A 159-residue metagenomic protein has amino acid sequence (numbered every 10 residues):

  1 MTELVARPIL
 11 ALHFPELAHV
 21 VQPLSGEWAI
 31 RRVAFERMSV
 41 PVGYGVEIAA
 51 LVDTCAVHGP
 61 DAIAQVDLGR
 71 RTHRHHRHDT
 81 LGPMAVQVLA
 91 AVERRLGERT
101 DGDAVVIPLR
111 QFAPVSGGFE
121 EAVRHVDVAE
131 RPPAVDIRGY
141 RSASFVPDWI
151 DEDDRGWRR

Functional and structural regions predicted by a protein language model:
M1-A34: Acceptor/aglycone-binding surface of glycosyltransferases and processive sugar-polymer synthases
M1-L4, I30, G45-A49, P83: Charged, alpha-helix-enriched surfaces in structured cytosolic catalytic cores of large nucleotide-utilizing machines
P8-L12, E16, V57, Q65 (+1 more regions): Conserved, well-folded catalytic cores of nucleic-acid-processing and energy-transducing macromolecular machines
R37-L51: Donor nucleotide-sugar recognition loop
V42, V52-G69: Catalytic donor-sugar/metal-binding loop of nucleotide-sugar-dependent glycosyltransferases
A64-T80: Active-site donor/metal-binding and catalytic loop motifs of nucleotide-sugar-dependent glycosylation enzymes
H76-R159: Terminal low-complexity segments of carbohydrate-biosynthetic enzymes
